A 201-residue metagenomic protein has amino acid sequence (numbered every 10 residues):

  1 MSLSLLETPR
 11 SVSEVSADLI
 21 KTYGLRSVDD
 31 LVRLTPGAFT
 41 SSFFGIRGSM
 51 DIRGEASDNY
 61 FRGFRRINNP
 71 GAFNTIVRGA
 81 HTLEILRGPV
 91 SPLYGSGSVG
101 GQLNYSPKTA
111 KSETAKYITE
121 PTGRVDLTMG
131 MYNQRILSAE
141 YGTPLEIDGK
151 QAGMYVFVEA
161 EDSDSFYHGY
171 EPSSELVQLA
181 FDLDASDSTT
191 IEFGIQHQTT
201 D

Functional and structural regions predicted by a protein language model:
M1-L19: N-terminal periplasmic "start-of-domain" segments of outer-membrane beta-barrel proteins
V12, A17, D29-V32, V77-A80 (+2 more regions): Extracytoplasmic/secreted envelope proteins and their assembly/folding machinery, especially bacterial periplasmic
L25-R26, F44-G45, I52: Solvent-exposed adhesion/ligand-recognition segments of exported proteins
T40, G48-S49, R65-P89: Short acidic/polar hinge/loop motifs at secondary-structure boundaries that mediate gating or recognition
D51, Y60-F61: A general beta-strand register signal
I52-A56, R87, P107, Y141: Flexible glycine-/small-residue-rich
R78-H81, P92-V177, A185-T189: Outer-membrane beta-barrel translocator/receptor signature
T190, G194-D201: Flexible loop and strand-edge segments within Gram-negative outer membrane beta-barrel domains
